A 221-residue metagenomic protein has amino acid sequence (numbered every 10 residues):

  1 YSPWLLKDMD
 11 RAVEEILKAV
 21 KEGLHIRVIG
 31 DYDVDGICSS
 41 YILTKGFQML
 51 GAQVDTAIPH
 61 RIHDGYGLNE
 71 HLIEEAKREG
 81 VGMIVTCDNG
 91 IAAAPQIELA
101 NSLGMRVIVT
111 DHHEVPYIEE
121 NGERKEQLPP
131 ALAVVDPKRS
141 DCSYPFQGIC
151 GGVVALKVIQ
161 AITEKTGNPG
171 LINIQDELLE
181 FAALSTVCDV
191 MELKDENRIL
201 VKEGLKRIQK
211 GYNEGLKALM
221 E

Functional and structural regions predicted by a protein language model:
Y1-E221: Replace "Mg2+/Mn2+-dependent" with "divalent metal-dependent
